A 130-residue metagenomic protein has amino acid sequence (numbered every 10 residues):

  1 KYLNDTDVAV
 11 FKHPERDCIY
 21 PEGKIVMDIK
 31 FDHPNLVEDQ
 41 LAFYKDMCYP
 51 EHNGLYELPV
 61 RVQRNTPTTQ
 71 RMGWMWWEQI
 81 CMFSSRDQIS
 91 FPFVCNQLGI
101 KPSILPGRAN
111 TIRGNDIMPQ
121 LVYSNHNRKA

Functional and structural regions predicted by a protein language model:
K1-A130: Glycosyltransferase catalytic domains, chiefly GT-A lineage
